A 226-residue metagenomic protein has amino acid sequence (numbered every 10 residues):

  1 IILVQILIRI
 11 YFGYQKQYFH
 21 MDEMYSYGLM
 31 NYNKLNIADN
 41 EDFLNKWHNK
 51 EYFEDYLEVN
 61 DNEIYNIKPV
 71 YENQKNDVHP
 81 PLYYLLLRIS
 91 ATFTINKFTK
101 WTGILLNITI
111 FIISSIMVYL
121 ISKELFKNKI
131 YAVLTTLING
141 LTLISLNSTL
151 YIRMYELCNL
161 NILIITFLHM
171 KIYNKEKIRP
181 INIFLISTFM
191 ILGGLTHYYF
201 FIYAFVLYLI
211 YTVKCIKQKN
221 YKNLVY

Functional and structural regions predicted by a protein language model:
I1-I2, I186-M190, K219-Y226: Hydrophobic alpha-helical membrane-interfacial segments at the cytosolic entry of transmembrane helices
I1-R9, Y14-K16: Start-transfer (signal-anchor) and selected internal transmembrane alpha helices of multi-pass inner/ER membrane
L3, T102-F126, I164: Transmembrane-helix motifs of polytopic, lipid-linked glycan transferases
N31-H79, Y83, L87, A91-K100: Interfacial juxtamembrane loops and adjacent helix segments that form the catalytic/substrate-binding surfaces
W101, V118-L141, L160: Transmembrane-helix signature of polytopic, membrane-embedded enzymes that assemble or transfer cell-envelope glycans
T135, P180-Y198: Membrane-interface alpha helices of multi-pass inner-membrane proteins
L150-Y155: Short acidic/glycine- and proline-prone juxtamembrane loop motifs at membrane-interface regions of multi-pass membrane
L168-K177, I181, I202-Y226: Perimembrane helix-loop-helix junctions
